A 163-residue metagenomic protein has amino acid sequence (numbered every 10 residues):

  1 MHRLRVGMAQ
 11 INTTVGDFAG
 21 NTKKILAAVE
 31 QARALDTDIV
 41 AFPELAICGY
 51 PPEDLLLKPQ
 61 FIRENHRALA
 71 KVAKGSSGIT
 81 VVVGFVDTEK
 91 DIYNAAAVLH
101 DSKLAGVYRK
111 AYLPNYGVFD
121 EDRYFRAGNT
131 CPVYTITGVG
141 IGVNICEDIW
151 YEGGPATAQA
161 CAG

Functional and structural regions predicted by a protein language model:
M1-G163: Enzyme catalytic cores with a strong preference for nitrogen-chemistry domains
